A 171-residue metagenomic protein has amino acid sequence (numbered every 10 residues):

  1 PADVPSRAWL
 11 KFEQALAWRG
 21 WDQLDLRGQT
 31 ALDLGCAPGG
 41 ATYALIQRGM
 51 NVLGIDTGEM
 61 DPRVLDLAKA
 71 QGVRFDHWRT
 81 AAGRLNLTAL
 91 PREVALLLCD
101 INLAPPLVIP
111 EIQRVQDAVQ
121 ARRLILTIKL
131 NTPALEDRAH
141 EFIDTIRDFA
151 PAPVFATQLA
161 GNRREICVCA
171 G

Functional and structural regions predicted by a protein language model:
P1-R27: S-adenosyl-L-methionine
L26-A37, A44: Conserved class I S-adenosyl-L-methionine
Q29, A95, R122: Conserved acidic residues
L34-P38, L96-P105: Conserved proline-anchored active-site loop of SAM-dependent methyltransferases that bridges a beta-strand
A41, R84, L103-P105, N131-P133: Short acidic, S/G/P-rich loop/turn micro-motifs used as interaction or catalytic elements
Q47, N51-L96, A104-P106: S-adenosyl-L-methionine
D56, R79, I101, I128-L130 (+1 more regions): Active-site proximal loops enriched in glycine and acidic residues that flank catalytic Cys/His/Asp and coordinate
I109-G171: C-terminal substrate-binding/active-site "lid" region of AdoMet-derived donor-dependent transferases
